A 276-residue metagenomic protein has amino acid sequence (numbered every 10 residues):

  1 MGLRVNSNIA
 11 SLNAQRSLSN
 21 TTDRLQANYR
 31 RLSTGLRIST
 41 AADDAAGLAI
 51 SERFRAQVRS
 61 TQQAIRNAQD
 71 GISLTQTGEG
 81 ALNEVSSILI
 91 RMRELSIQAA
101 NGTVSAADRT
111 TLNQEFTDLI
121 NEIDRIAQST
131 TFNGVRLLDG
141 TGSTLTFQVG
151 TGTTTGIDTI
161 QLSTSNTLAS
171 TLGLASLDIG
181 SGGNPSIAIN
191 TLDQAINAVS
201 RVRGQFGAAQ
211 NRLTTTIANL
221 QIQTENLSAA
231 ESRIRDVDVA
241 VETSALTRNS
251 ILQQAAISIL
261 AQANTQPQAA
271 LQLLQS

Functional and structural regions predicted by a protein language model:
M1-S276: Primary detection of the long, small/polar-rich alpha-helical "axial" segments characteristic of bacterial flagellar
